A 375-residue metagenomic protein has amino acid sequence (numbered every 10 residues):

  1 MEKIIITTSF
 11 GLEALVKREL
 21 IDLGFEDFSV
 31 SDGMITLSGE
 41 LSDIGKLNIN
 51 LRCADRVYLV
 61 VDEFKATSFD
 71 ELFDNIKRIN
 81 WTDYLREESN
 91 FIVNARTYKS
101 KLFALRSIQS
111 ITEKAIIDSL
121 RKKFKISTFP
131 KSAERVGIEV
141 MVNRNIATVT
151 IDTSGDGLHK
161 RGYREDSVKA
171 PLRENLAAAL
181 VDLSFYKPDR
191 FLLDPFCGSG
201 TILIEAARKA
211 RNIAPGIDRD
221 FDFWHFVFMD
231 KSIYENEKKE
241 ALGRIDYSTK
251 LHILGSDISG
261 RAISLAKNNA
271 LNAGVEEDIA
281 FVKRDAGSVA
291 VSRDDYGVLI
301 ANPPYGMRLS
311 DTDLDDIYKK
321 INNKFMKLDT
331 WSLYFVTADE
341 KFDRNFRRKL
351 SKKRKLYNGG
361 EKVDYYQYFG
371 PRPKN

Functional and structural regions predicted by a protein language model:
M1-E134: Non-catalytic nucleic-acid substrate-recognition regions in nucleic-acid-modifying enzymes
T8, D257, T337: Short beta-strand/turn micro-motifs composed of small residues that flank or help shape donor/cofactor-binding pockets
S42-I49, D156-H159, K374-N375: Short, charged/polar, Gly/Pro-enriched secondary-structure boundary elements
R96, N143-L183: Class I S-adenosyl-L-methionine
Y98-K101, G157, P304-R308: A short, flexible beta-alpha/helix-coil linker loop
P130-R144: Glycine/charge-rich, flexible interdomain linkers and switch-proximal surface loops that mediate coupling
L172-A290, M307, D313-D315: Conserved S-adenosyl-L-methionine
R284-N375: C-terminal catalytic and target-recognition region of SAM-dependent MTase-like enzymes, primarily methyltransferases
